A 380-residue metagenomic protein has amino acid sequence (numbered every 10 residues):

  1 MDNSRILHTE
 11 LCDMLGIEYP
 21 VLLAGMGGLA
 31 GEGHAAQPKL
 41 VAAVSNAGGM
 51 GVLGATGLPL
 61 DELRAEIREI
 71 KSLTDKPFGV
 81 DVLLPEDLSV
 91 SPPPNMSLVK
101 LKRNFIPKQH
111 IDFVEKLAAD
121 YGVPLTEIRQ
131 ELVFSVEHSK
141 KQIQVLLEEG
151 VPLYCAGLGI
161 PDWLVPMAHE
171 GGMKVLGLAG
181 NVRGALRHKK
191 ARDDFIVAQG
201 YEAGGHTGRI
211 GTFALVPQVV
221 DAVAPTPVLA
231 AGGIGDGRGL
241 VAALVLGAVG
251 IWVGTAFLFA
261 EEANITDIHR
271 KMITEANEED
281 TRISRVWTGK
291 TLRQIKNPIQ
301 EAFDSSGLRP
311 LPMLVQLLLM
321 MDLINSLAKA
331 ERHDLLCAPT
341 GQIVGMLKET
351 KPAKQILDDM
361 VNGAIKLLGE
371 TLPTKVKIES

Functional and structural regions predicted by a protein language model:
M1-V223: Active-site entrance/lid segments in N-terminal catalytic domains of soluble metabolic enzymes
L40, M96, K100-I111, A214-L229 (+1 more regions): Conserved active-site-proximal phosphate/metal-binding subdomains
V182, Y201-E202, G233-I234, A256-F257: Acidic, glycine-rich active-site loops and adjacent beta-strand->loop/helix elements that engage anionic groups
